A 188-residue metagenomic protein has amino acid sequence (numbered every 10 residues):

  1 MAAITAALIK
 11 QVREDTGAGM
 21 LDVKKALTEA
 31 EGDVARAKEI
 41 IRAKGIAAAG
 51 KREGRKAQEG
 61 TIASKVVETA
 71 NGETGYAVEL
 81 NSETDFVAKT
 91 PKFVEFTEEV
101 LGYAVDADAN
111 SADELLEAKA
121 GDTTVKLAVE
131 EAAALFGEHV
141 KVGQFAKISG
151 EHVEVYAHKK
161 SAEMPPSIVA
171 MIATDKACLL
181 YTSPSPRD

Functional and structural regions predicted by a protein language model:
A2-S183, R187: N-terminal assembly/interaction segments in proteins that build large macromolecular machines
